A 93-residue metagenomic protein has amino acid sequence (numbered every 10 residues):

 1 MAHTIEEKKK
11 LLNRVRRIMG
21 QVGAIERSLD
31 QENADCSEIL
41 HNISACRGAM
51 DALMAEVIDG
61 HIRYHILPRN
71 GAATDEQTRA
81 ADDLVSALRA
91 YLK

Functional and structural regions predicted by a protein language model:
M1-K93: Solvent-exposed interaction patches of small proteins and small membrane subunits
